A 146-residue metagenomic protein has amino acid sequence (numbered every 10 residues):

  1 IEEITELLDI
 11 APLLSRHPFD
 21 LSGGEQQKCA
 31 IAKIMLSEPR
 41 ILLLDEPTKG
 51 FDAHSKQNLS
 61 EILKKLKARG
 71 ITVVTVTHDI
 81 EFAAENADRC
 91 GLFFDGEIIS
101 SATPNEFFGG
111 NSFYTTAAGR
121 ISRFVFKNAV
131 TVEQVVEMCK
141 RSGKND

Functional and structural regions predicted by a protein language model:
I1-L13: Conserved ABC ATPase "signature" region
H17-L21, E25: Conserved ABC ATPase signature
L42-D45: Catalytic Walker B motif of ABC-type/P-loop ATPase nucleotide-binding domains
T77-H78: H-loop/switch region of ABC-family ATPase nucleotide-binding domains
A83-E85: A short, surface-exposed alpha-helical micro-motif characterized by mixed small hydrophobic and charged/polar residues
E97-I121: Conserved beta-strand-loop-alpha-helix hinge in the C-terminal portion of ABC ATPase nucleotide-binding domains
Y114-D146: ABC ATPase nucleotide-binding domains
